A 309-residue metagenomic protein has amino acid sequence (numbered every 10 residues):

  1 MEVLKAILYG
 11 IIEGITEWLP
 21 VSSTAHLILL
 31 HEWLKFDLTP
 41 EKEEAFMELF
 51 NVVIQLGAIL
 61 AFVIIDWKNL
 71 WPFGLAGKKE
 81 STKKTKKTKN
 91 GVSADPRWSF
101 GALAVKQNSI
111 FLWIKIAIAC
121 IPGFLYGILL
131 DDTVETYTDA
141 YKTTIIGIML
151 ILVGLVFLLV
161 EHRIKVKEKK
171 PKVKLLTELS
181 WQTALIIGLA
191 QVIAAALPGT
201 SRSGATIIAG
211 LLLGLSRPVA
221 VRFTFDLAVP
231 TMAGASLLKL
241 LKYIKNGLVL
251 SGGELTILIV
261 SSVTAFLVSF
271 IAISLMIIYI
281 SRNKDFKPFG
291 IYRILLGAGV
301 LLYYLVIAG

Functional and structural regions predicted by a protein language model:
M1-G309: Multi-pass membrane proteins that catalyze or facilitate reactions on polyprenyl-/lipid-phosphate substrates and their
